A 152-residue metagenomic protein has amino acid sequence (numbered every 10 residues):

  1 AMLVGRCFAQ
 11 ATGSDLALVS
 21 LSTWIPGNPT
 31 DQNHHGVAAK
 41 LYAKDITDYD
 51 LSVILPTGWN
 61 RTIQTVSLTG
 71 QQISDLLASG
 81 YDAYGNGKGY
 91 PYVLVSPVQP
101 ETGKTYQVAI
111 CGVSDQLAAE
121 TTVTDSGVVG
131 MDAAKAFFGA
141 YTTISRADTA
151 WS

Functional and structural regions predicted by a protein language model:
A1-S152: Catalytic centers of hydrolytic enzymes
